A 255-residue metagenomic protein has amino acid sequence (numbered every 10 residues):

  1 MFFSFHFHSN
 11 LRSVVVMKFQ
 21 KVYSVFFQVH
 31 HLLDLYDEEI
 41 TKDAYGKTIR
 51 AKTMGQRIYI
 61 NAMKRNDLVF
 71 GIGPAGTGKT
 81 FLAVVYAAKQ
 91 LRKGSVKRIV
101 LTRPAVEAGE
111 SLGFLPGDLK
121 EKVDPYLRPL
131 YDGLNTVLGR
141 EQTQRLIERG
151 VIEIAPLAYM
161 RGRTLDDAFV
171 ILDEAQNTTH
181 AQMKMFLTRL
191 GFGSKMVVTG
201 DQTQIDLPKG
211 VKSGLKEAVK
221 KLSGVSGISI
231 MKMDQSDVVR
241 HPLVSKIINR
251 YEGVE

Functional and structural regions predicted by a protein language model:
M1, R12, V16-Y36: Interdomain "pre-motor" coupling segment immediately N-terminal to P-loop NTPase/helicase cores
S4-H6: Intrinsically disordered, low-complexity proline-rich regions
L32-L33, E39-I40, I60, I228: Generic preference for hydrophobic/aromatic residues in regular secondary structure cores
Y36-T48: Conserved adenine-nucleotide phosphate-binding loops and their immediately adjacent elements
G46-L172, Q176-E255: Conserved helicase motor core of SF1/SF2 NTP-dependent helicases
